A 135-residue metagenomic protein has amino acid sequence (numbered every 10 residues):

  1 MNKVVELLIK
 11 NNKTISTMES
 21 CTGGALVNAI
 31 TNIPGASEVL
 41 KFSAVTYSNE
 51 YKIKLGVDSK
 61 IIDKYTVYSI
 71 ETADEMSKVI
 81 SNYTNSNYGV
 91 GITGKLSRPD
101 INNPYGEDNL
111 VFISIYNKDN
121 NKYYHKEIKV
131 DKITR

Functional and structural regions predicted by a protein language model:
M1-R135: Short alpha-helical segments enriched in small residues
